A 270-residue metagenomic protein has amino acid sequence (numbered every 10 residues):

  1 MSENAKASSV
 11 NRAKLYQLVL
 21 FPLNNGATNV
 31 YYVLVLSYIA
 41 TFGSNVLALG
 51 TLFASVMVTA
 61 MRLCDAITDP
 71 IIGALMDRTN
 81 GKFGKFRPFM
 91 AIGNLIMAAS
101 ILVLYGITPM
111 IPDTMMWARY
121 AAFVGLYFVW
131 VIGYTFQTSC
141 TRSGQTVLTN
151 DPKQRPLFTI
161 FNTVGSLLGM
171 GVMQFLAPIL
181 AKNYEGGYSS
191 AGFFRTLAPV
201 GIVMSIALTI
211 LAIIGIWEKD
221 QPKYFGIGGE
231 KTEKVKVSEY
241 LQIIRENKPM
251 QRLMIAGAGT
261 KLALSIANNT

Functional and structural regions predicted by a protein language model:
S2-T270: Membrane-embedded alpha-helical bundles of multi-pass transporters/translocases, especially carrier/permease families
